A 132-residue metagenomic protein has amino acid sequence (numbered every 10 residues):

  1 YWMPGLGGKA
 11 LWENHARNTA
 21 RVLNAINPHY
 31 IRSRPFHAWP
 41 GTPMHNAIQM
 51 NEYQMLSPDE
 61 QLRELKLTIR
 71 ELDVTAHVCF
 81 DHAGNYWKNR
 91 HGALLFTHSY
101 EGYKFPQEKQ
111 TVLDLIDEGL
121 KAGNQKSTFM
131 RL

Functional and structural regions predicted by a protein language model:
W2-G7, A38-G41: Conserved radical SAM core fold
M3, L11, A25-H29: Long hydrophobic alpha-helices with heptad-repeat/coiled-coil character
P4-N18: Canonical radical SAM enzyme core domain
R17, R21-L132: Auxiliary Fe-S-binding modules of radical SAM enzymes
